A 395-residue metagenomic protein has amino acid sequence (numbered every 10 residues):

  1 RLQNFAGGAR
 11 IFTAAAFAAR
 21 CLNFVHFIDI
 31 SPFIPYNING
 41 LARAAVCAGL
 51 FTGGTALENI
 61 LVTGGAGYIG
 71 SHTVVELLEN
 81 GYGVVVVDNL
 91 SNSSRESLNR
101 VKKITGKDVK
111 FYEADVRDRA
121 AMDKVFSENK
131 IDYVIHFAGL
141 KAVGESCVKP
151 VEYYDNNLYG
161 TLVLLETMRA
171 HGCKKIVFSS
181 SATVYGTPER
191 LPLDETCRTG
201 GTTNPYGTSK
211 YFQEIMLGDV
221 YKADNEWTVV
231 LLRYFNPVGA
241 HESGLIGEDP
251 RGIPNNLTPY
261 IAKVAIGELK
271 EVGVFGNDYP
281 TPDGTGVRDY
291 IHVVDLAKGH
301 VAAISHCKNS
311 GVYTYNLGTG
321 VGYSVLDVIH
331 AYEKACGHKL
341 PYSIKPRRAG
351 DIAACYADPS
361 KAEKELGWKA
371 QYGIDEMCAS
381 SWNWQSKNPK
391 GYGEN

Functional and structural regions predicted by a protein language model:
L2-F5: Hydrophobic, low-acid, alpha-helix-prone terminal segments
G7-G8, G40, G49, G53-G54: Residue-identity detector for glycine
R10, H26, I30-N37: Short, positively charged and aromatic/hydrophobic N-terminal segments
Y36, L257-N395: C-terminal substrate-binding subdomain of Rossmann-fold SDR/epimerase-dehydratase oxidoreductases
G54-A240: N-terminal Rossmann-like NAD(P)+-binding domain of SDR-like oxidoreductases, especially those catalyzing
R95, T228, N236-N256, G267-R288: Short, flexible, glycine-rich and Lys/Arg-enriched loop motifs at helix boundaries that contact anionic partners
Y154, T203-Y211, G247, R251-N255 (+2 more regions): Short-chain dehydrogenase/reductase
